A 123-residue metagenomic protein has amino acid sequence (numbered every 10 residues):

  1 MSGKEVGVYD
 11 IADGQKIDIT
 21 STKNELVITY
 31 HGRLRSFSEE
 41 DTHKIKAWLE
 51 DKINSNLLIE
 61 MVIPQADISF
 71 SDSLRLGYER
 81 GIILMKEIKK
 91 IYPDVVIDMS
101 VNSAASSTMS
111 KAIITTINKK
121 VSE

Functional and structural regions predicted by a protein language model:
E5-W48: Short, solvent-exposed beta-strand/turn patches at coil↔beta or beta↔helix junctions that act as interaction loops
V6-D10, K90-E123: Periplasmic OmpA/Pal-like peptidoglycan-binding modules at the C-termini of bacterial envelope proteins
V27, E50-L76, M99-S103: Short, surface-exposed beta-strand segments enriched in small/polar/acidic residues
R33, A66, I117-V121: Generic structural motif
L34-T42, F70-G81: Solvent-exposed, acidic/flexible segments
I45, G77-Y92: Cysteine-centered nucleophilic/redox motifs
S55-L57, I82, T108: Short loop/turn segments at connectors of secondary-structure elements within structured domains
